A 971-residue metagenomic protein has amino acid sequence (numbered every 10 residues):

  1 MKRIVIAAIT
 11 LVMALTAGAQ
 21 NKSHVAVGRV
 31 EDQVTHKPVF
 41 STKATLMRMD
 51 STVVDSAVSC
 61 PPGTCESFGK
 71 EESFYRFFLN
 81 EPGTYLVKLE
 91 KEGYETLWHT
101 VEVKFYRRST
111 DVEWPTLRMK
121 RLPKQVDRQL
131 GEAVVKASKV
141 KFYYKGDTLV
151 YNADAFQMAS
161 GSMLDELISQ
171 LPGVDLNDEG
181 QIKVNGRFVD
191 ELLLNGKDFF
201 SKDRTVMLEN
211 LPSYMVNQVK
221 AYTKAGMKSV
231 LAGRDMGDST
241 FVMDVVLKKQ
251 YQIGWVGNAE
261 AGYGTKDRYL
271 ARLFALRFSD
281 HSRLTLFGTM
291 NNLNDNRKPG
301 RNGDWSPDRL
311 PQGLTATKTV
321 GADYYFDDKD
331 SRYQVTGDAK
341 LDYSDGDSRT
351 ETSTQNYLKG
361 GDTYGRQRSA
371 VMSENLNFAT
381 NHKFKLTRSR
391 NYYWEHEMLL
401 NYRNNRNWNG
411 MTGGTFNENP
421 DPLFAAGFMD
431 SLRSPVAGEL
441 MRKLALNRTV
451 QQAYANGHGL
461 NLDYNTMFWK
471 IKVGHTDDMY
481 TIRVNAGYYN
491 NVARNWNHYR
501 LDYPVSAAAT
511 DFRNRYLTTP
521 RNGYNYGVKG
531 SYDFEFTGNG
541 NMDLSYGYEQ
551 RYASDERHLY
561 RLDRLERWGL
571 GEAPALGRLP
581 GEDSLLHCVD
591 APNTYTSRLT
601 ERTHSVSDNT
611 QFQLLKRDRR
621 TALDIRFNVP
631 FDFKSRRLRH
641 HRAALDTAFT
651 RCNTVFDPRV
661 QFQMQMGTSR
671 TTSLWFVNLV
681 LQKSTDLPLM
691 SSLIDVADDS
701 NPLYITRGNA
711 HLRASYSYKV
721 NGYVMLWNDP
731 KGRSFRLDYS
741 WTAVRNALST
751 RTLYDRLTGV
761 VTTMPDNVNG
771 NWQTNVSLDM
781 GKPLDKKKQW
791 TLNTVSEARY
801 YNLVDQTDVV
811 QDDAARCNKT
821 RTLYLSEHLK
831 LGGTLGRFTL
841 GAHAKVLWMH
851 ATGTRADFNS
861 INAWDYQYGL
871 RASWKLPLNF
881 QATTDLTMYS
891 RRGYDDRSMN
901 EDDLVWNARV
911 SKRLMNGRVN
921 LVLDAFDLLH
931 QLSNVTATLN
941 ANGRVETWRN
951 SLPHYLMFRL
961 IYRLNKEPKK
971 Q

Functional and structural regions predicted by a protein language model:
R29-F40, K139: Structural motif
E31, T45-M47, E90-E92, V112-D154 (+4 more regions): Short, acidic, small-residue-rich periplasmic hinge/interaction motif at the N-terminus of Gram-negative outer-membrane
K43-S67, A133-V140: Short amphipathic beta-strand segments in non-cytosolic proteins
S51-V53, S73-Y75, G83-V103: A short, solvent-exposed loop/turn motif at the edges and junctions of modular extracellular/periplasmic domains
C60-L79, Q181, M207: Short, surface-exposed beta-strand/beta-hairpin micro-motifs centered on an aromatic residue
D165-F200, Q218, K228-G237: Extracytoplasmic beta-strand/coil segments of soluble accessory domains associated with Gram-negative outer-membrane
K197-A225, D280: Short acidic/polar hinge/loop motifs at secondary-structure boundaries that mediate gating or recognition
K202-T205, A225-D267, S282-Q971: Primarily recognizes Gram-negative and organellar outer-membrane beta-barrels
